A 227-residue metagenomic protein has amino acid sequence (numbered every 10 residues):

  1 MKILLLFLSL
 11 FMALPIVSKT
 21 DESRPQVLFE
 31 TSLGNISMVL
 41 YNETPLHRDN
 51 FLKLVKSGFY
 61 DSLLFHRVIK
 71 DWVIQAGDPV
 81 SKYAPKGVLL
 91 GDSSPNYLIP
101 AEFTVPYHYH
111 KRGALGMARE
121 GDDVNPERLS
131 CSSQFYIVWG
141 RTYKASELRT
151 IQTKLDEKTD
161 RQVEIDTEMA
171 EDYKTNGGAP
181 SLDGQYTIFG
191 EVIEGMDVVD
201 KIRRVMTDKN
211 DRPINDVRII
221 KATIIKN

Functional and structural regions predicted by a protein language model:
I3-A13: Sec-dependent N-terminal signal peptides
F11-N227: Cyclophilin-like peptidyl-prolyl cis-trans isomerases
